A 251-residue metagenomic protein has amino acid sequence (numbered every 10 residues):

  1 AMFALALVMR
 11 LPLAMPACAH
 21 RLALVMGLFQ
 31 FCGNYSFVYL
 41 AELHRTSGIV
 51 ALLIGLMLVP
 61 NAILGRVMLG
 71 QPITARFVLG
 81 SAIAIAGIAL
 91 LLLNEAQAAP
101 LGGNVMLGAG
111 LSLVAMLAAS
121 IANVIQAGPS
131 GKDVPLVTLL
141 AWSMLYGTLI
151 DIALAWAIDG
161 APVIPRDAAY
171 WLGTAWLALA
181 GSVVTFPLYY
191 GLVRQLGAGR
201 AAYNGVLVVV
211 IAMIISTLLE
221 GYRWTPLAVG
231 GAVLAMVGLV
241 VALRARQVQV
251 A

Functional and structural regions predicted by a protein language model:
A1, F29-Q30, V38-S81, A198-T217: Specific alpha-helical transmembrane segments that line the substrate/conduction pathway and gating interfaces
M2, I73-E95, V206, I215 (+1 more regions): Hydrophobic transmembrane alpha-helices of multi-pass small-molecule transport proteins
M2-F3, L7, N61-I63, V67 (+3 more regions): Transmembrane alpha-helical segments that form core, pore/gating elements of small-molecule transporters/exporters
F3-I54, A62, L90, A178-L196: Specific transmembrane alpha-helical segments of multi-pass solute transporters/efflux pumps, especially DMT/EamA
M15-R21, L93-L117, W156-A175, R223-V233: Juxtamembrane helix-entry segments on the extracytoplasmic side of multipass membrane proteins
C18-G27, I73-I85, D133-W142, G197: Cytoplasmic-side transmembrane-helix entry/capping segments in multi-pass membrane proteins
F31, I49-L56, I125-T148, A178-L218: Helix-helix packing/entry segments at the starts of transmembrane helices
A41, V67-L69, I73, P129 (+3 more regions): Hydrophobic/aromatic residues within transmembrane alpha-helices of multi-pass small-molecule transporters
